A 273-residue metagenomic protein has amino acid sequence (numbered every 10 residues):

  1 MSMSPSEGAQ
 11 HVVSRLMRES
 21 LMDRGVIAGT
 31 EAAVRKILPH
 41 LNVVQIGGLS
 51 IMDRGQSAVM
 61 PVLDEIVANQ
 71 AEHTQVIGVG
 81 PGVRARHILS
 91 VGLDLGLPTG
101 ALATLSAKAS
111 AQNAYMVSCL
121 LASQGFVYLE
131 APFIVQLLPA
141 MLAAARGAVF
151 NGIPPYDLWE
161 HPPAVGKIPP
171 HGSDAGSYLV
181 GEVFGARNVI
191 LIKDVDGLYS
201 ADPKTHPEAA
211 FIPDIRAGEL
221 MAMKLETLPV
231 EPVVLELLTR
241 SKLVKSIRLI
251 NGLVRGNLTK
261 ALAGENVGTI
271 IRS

Functional and structural regions predicted by a protein language model:
S2-S273: C-terminal catalytic "cap/lid" subdomain
